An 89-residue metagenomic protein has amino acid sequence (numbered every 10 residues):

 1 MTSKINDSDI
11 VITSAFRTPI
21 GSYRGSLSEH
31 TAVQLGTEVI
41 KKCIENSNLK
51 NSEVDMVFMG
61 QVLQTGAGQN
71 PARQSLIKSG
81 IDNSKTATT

Functional and structural regions predicted by a protein language model:
M1-N6, E45-S47, K78-G80: Terminal domain-initiation and capping elements
T2-H30, K42: Condensing-enzyme catalytic core mediating Claisen C-C bond formation in acyl metabolism
V11, F58, T89: Conserved beta-strand segments that form the floor/walls of ligand-binding pockets within enzyme and binding domains
H30, Q61-T89: Conserved catalytic cysteine-centered active-site region of acyl-thioester-dependent Claisen-condensing enzymes
A32-N48, P71-S75: Short, well-ordered amphipathic alpha-helical segments that serve as non-catalytic structural scaffolds within diverse
K50-M56, S84-T86: Short acidic capping loops at alpha-helix termini that bridge into adjacent secondary structure
